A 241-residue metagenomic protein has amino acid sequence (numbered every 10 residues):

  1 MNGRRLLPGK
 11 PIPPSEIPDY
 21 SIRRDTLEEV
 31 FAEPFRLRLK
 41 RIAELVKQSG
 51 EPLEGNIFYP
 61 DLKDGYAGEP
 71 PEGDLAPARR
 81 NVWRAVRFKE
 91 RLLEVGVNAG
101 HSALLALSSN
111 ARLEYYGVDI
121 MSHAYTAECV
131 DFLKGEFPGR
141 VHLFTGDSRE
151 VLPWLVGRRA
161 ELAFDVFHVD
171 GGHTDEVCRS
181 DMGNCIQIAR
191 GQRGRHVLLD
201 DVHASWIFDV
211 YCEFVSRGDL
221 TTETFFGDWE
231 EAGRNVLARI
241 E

Functional and structural regions predicted by a protein language model:
M1-H168, G172-E241: A short alpha-helical cap/connector motif
